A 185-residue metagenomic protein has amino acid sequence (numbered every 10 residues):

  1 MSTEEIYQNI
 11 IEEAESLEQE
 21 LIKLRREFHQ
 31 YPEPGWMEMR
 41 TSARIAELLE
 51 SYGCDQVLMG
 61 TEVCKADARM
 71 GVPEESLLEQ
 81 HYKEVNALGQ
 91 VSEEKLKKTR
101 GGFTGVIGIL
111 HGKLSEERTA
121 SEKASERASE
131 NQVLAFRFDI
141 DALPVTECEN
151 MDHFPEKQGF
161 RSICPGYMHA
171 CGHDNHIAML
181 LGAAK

Functional and structural regions predicted by a protein language model:
T3-M168: Acidic/His- and Gly-rich active-site-bordering loop/insert found across diverse amide/peptide-bond hydrolases
P144, G166, G172-K185: Contiguous, small/hydrophobic- and glycine-enriched helical/loop subdomains that border and often "cap" functional
